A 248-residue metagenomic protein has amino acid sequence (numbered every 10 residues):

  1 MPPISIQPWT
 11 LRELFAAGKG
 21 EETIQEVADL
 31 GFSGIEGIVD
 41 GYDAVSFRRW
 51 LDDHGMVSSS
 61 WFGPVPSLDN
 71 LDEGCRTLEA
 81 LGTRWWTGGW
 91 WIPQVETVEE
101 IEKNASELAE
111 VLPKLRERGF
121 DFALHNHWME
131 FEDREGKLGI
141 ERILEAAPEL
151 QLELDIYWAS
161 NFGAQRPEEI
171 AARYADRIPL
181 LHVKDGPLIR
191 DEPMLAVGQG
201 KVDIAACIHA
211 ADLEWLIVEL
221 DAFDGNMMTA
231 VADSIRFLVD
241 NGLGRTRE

Functional and structural regions predicted by a protein language model:
M1-D29, G41-V45, T77-G82, E117-R118 (+2 more regions): Histidine-acidic metal/acid-base catalytic patches
P2-P3, S33-D121: Structural motif corresponding to the early beta-alpha repeats
H125-H127, D221: Short, well-ordered beta-to-alpha junction loops that form the rim of enzyme active sites and present histidine/acidic
E130: Active-site catalytic loop in hydrolytic enzyme cores
